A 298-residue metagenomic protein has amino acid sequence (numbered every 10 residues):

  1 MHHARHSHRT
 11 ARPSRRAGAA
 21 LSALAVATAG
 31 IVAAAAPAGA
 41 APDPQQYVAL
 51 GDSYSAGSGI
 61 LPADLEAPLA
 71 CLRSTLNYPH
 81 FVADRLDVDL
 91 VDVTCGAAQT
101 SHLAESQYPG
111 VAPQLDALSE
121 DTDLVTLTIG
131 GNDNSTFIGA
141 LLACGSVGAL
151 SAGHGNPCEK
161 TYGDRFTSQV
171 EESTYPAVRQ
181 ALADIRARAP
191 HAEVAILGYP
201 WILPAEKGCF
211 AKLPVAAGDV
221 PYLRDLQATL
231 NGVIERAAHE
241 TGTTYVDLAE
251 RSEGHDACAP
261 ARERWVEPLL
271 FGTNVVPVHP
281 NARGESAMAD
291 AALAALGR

Functional and structural regions predicted by a protein language model:
M1-A40: Secretory targeting and sorting signals
A36-V48, Q107-T126, V178-E193, L293-L296: Short amphipathic alpha-helices and their capping/turn segments at secondary-structure boundaries
A41-A97, L115-D116, C144-A149: Serine-esterase "nucleophile elbow" of acetyl-processing enzymes
Q46-G51, S55, D89-T94, D123-T128 (+3 more regions): Structural recognition of the beta-strand scaffold that forms the well-ordered cores of secreted hydrolase catalytic
S58, P109-Q169: Oxyanion-hole/transition-state-stabilizing segment in secreted/luminal serine hydrolases and related acyltransferases
A98-L115, C258-F271: Charged, often glycine-rich, active-site loop that binds/positions anionic groups
L124-L127, L150-R186, A195, Y199-Y245: Conserved N-terminal glycine/acidic-rich loop preference
P200-R298: Catalytic His-Asp segment of secreted/periplasmic serine-dependent ester chemistry enzymes
